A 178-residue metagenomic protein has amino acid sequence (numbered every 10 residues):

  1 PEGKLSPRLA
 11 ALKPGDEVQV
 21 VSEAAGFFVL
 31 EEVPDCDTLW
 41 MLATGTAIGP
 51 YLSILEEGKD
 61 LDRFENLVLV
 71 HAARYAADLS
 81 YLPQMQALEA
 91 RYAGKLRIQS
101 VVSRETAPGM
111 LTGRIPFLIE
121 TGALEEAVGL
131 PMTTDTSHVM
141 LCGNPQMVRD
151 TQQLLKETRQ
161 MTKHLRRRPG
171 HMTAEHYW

Functional and structural regions predicted by a protein language model:
P1-W40, E57, T173-W178: FAD-binding FR-type
E32-D35, L61, P131-T133, R166: Short, flexible hinge/linker loops that cap or flank conserved catalytic cores
C36, K59-L67, G94: Conserved S-adenosyl-L-methionine
M41-T44, L141-C142: Active-site-adjacent beta-strand anchor residues
T44-P50: Ser/Thr-glycine-rich phosphate-binding loops at phosphate-binding pockets of nucleotides, nucleotide cofactors
P50-D60: Histidine-anchored nucleotide/phosphate-binding helix
V70, Y75-W178: Reductase modules of NAD(P)H-dependent flavoproteins
